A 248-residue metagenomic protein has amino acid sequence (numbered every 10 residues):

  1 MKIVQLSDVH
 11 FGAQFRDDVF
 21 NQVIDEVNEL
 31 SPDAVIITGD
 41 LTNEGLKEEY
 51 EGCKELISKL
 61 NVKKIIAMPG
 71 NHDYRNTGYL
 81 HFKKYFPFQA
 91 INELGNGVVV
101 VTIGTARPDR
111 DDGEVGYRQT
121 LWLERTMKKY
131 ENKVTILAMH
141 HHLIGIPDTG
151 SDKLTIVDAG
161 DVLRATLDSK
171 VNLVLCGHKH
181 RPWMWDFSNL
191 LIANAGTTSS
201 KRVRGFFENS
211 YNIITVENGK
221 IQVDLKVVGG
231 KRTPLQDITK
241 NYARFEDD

Functional and structural regions predicted by a protein language model:
M1-L56, R125: N-terminal active-site segment of His-dependent metallophosphoesterases
M1-V4, N92-T102, K128-V134, F187-I192: Beta-strand-turn-beta hairpins that frame and shape the catalytic cleft of phosphate-ester-processing enzymes
L6-S7, V35-D40, K64-N71, G104 (+3 more regions): Active-site neighborhood of phospho(di)ester-bond hydrolases with catalytic His/Asp-centered motifs
G12-F15, N43-E48, N71-Y79, P108-D111 (+3 more regions): Active-site environment of divalent metal-dependent phosphoester hydrolases
K47-K129, D161-L167, I213: Extended active-site neighborhood of metal-dependent phosphoesterases/phosphodiesterases
Y130-P147: Short acidic, glycine-rich surface-loop motifs adjacent to enzyme active sites
S151-Q222: Conserved beta-sheet core of the metallophosphoesterase superfamily
V216-D248: A short C-terminal boundary segment appended to hydrolase-like catalytic domains
